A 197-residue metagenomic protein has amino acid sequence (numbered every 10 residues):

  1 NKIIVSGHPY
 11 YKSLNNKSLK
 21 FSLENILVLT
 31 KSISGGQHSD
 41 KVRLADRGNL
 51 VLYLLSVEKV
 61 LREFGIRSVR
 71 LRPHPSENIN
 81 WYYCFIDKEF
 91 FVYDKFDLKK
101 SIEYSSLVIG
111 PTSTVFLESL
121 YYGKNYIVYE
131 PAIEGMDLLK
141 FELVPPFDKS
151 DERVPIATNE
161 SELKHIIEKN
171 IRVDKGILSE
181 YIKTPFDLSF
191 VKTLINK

Functional and structural regions predicted by a protein language model:
N1-S13: Domain-scale recognition of functional cores that engage charged ligands
K2-V5, Y83-D87, T114-K183: Catalytic binding pocket for nucleotide-activated donors in carbohydrate/polymer assembly enzymes
H8-Y11, K95-K99, P131-M136: Short, acidic/turn-prone active-site loops that include or flank metal/cofactor- and phosphate-binding residues
Y10-Y83: Conserved catalytic-core segment of nucleotide-activated headgroup transferases in glycan assembly
S13-K17, Q37, K100-S106, Y121 (+1 more regions): Short, charged, surface-exposed secondary-structure boundary motifs
N16-V28, L107-T112, N170-V173: Short, surface-exposed amphipathic charged segments that create phosphate/polyanion-binding patches used for binding
R70-L117, Y121-Y122, Y126: Donor nucleotide-activated moiety binding/catalytic core segment of transferases that use nucleotide-activated donors
K183-K197: C-terminal alpha-helical cap of glycosyltransferases
